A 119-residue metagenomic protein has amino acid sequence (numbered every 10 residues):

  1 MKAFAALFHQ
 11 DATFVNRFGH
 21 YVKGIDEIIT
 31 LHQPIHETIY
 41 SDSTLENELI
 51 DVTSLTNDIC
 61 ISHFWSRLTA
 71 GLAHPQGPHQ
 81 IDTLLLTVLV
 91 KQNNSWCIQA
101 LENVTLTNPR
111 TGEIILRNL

Functional and structural regions predicted by a protein language model:
M1-D58, W65: A solvent-exposed, acidic/Ser-Thr-rich amphipathic alpha-helical stretch
F14, S62, I98-A100: Short hydrophobic/aromatic-rich beta-strand segments that constitute the beta-sheet cores of beta-sandwich/beta-barrel
L45-N47, H63, H79-L85: Short, surface-exposed coil-to-beta transition loops
V52-I61, L89-C97: A short, structured loop/turn motif at beta-sheet edges
W65-S66, E102: A mature extracytoplasmic/lumenal domain signature
L68-H79: Short, cysteine-centered beta-strand-loop-beta hairpins and adjacent loop/turn segments enriched in charged/polar
D82-E113: Short beta-strand edge/turn micro-motifs at domain boundaries
N118-L119: Extended, polar beta-sheet/loop recognition surfaces of beta-rich domains that mediate binding to diverse ligands
